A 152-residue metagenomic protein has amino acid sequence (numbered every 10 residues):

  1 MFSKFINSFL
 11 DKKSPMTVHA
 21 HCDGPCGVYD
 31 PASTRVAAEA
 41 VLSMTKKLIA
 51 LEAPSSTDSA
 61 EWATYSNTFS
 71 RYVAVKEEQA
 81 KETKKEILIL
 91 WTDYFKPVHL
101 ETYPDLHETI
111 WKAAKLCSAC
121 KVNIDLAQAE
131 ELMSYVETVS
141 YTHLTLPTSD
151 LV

Functional and structural regions predicted by a protein language model:
F2-S55, W62-Y65, F69, E108-A119 (+1 more regions): N-terminal intrinsically disordered, cationic/polar leader segments that include organellar targeting peptides
Y65, F69-E86: Alpha-helical segments in soluble extracytoplasmic regions
E77, L100-H107: Short, well-ordered coil↔helix boundary/capping segments
E86-Y103: Short, solvent-exposed, charged loop/turn and helix-capping segments that join or cap alpha-helices on peripheral
T142-T148: Conserved small/polar residues in nucleotide/adenosyl-binding loops
